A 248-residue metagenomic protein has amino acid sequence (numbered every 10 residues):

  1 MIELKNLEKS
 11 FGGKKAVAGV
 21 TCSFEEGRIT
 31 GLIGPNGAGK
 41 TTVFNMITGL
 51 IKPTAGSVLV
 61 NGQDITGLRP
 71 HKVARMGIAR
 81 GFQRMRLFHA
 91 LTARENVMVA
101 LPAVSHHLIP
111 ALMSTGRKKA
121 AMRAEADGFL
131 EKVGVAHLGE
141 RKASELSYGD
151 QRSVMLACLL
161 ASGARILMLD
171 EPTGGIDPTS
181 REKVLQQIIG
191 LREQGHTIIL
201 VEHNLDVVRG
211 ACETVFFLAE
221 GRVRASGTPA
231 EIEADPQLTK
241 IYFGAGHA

Functional and structural regions predicted by a protein language model:
I33-P35: The feature captures the beta-strand-to-loop junction immediately N-terminal to the Walker
T48: Helix-to-loop junction immediately C-terminal to a conserved catalytic motif
I109-L138, Q186-I189: Conserved ABC ATPase "signature" region
L167-E171: Catalytic Walker B motif of ABC-type/P-loop ATPase nucleotide-binding domains
V208-G210: A short, surface-exposed alpha-helical micro-motif characterized by mixed small hydrophobic and charged/polar residues
